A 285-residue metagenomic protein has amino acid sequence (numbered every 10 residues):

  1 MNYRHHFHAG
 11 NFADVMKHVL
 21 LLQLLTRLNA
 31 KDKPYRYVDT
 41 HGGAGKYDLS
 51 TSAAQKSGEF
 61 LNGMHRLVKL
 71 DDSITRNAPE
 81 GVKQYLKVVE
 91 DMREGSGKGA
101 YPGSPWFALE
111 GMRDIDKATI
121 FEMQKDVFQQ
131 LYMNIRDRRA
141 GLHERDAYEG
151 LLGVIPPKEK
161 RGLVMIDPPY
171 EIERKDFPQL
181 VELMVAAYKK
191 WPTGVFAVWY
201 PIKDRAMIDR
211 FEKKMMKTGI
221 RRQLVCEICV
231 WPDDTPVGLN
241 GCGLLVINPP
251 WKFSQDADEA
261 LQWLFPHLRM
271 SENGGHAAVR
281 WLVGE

Functional and structural regions predicted by a protein language model:
M1-E285: Class I S-adenosyl-L-methionine-dependent methyltransferase catalytic core
